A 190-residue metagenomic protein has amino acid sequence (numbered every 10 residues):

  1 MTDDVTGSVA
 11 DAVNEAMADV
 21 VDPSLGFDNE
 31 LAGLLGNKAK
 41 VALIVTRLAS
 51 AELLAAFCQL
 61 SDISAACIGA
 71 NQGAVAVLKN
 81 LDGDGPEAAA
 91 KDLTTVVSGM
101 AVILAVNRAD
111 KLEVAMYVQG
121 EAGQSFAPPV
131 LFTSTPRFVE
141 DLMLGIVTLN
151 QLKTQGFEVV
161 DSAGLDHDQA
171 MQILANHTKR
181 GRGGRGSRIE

Functional and structural regions predicted by a protein language model:
M1-N29: Acidic, serine/threonine-rich intrinsically disordered low-complexity regions
N14, A18, Q59, T95-S98 (+1 more regions): Generic surface-pattern signal
L25-L149: Hydrophobic alpha-helical segments that drive targeting, anchoring, or assembly
Q119-Q124, P129-E190: Long, compositionally biased intrinsically disordered terminal regions
